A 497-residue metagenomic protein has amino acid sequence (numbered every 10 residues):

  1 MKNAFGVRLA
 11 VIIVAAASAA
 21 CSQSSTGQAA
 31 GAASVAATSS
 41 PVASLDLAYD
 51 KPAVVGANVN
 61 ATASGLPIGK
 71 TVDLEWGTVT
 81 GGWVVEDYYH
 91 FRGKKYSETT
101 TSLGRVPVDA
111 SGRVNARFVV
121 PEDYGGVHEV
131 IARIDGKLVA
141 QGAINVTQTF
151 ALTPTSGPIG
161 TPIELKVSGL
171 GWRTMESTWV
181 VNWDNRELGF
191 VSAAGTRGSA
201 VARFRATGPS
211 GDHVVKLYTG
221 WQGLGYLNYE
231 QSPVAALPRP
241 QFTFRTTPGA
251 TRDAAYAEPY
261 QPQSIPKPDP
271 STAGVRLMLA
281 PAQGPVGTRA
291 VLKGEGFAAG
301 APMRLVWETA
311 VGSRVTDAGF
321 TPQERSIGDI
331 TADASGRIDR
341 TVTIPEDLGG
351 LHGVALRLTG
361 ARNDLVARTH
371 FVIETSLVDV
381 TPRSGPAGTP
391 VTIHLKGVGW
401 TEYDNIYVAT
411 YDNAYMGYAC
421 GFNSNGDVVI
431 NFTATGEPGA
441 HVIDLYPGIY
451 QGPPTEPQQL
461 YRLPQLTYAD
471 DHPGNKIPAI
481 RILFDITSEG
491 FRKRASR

Functional and structural regions predicted by a protein language model:
M1-A10: Bacterial N-terminal signal peptides that target proteins for export
F5-G6, A15, A29: Intrinsically disordered, low-complexity repeat segments enriched in small/polar residues
A10-A19: Bacterial N-terminal signal peptides
C21-R497: Extracytoplasmic/secretory-pathway segments with low complexity and glycosylation-like composition
